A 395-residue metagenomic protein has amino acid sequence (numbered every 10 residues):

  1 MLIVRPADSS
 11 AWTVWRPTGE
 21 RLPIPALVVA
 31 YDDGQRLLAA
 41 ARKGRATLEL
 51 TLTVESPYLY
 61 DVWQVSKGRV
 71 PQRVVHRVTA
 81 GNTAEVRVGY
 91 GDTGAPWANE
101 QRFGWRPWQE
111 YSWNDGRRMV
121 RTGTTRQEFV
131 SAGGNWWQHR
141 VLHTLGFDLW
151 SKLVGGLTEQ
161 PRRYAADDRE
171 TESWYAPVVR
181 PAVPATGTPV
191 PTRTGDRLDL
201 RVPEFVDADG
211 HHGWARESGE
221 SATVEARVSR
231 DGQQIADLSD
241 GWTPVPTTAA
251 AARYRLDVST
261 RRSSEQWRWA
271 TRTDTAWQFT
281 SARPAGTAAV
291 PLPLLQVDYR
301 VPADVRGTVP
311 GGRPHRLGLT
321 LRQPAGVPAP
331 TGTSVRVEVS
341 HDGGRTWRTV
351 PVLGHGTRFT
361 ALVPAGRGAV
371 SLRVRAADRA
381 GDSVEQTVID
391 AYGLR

Functional and structural regions predicted by a protein language model:
M1-V154, P161: Structured lumen-facing ectodomains of secretory-pathway proteins
L50-D61, G68, T171-D196, P284-P310: Short, compositionally biased P/S/T/A/G/V-rich stretches that sit at domain boundaries
D92-A98, A185-E217, T320-P328: Short amphipathic, basic-aromatic surface patches that mediate peripheral association with negatively charged
S229, E338-H341: Conserved Ser/Thr-centered positions that define the repeating blades of beta-propeller domains
T243, T357-A361: Short strand-edge motifs at loop-to-beta-strand transitions and within beta-strands of extracellular beta-rich domains
A252-Y254, G368-L372: Exposed beta-strand face motif in extracellular beta-rich ectodomains
S263-A285, D382-Y392: Edge beta-strands of extracellular beta-sandwich domains
